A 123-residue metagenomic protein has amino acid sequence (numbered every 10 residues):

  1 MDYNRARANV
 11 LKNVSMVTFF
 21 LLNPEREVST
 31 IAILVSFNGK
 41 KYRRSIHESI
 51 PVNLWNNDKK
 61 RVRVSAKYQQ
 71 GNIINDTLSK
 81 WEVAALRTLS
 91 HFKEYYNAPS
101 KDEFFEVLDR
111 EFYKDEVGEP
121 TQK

Functional and structural regions predicted by a protein language model:
M1-N9, E25-R26, K41-K123: N-terminal helical hairpins
S15-P24: Short amphipathic beta-strand and strand-loop transition segments with alternating hydrophobic
V28-T30: Hydrophobic alpha-helical membrane-insertion signals
S36-N38: Short strand-coil-strand connectors
